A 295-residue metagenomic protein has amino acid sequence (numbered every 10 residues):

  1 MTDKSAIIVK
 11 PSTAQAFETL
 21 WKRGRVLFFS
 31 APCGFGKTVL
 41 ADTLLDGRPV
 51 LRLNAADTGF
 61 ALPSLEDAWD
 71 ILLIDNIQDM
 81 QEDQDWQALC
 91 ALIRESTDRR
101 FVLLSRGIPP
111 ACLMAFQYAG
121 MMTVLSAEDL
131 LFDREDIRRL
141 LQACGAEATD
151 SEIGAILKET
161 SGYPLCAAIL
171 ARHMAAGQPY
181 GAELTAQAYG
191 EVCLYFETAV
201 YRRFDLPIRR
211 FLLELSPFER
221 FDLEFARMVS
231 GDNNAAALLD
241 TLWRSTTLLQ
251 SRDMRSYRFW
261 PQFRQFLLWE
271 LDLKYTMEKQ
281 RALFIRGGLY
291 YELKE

Functional and structural regions predicted by a protein language model:
D3-F17: N-terminal pre-P-loop "Q-motif" helix
R23-A41: Walker A/P-loop nucleotide-binding motif
V39, Q87-A155, E159, L165-L170 (+2 more regions): Alpha-helical sensor/transducer elements of the RecA-like P-loop NTPase core
D46-G59: Conserved catalytic segments around the Walker B and adjacent sensor/switch elements of P-loop NTPase domains
L65-W86: Conserved P-loop NTPase "ATPase switch" module shared by AAA+ and STAND
S151, L194-L273, E278, A282: C-terminal boundary/linker of central alpha/beta nucleotide-binding cores
E159-R172, I208-R209, E219-D222: The conserved phosphate-sensing helix
E278-E295: Extended alpha-helical scaffolding segments used for macromolecular assembly and cargo binding
